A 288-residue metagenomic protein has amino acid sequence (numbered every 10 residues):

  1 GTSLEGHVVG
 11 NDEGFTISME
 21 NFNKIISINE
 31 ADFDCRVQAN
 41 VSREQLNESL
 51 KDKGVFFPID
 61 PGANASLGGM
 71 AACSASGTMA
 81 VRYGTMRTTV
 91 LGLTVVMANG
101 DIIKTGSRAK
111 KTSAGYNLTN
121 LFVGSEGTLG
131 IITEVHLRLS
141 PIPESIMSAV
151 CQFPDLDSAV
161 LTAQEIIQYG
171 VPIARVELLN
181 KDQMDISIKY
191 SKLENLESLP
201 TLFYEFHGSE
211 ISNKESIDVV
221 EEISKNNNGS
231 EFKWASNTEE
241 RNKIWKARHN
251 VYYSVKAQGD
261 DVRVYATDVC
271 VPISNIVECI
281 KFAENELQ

Functional and structural regions predicted by a protein language model:
G1-E5, P61-G68, L178-M184, N237-E239: Short, glycine/charge-rich beta-strand/loop segments that flank catalytic centers and engage negatively charged groups
G1-F22, V37-A39, N47, F57: Glycine-rich N-terminal segment of FAD-binding domains in flavoprotein oxidoreductases, spanning the beta-loop-helix
T2-L4, N23-I26, N64-L67, D261-V264: Short gly/pro/ser/thr-enriched loop/turn and capping motifs at secondary-structure boundaries
L4-V8, F15-M19, T128-H136, E210-V220 (+1 more regions): Short, acidic (Asp/Glu-rich) active-site segment that either coordinates a divalent metal cofactor
D12-T16, S76-G77, K192-E194: Short, hinge-like loop/turn segments at secondary-structure boundaries
G14, D32-R36, L199-T201: A generic structural signal for beta-strand entry/edge sites
K24-E177: FAD-binding subdomain of flavoenzyme oxidoreductases
P141, Q152, S158-Q288: C-terminal substrate-recognition/cap domain of FAD-linked oxidoreductases
